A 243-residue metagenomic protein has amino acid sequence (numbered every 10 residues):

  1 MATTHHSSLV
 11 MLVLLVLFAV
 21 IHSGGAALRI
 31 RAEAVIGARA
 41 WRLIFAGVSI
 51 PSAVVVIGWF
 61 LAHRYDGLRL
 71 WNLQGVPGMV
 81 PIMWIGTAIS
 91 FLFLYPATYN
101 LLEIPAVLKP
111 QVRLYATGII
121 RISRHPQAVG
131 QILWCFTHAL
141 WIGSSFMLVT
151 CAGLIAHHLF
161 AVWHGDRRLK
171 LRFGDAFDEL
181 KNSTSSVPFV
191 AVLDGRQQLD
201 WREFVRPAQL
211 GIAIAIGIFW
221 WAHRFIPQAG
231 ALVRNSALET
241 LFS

Functional and structural regions predicted by a protein language model:
M1-A19: Hydrophobic transmembrane alpha-helical segments in integral membrane proteins
M1-T3, A34-V35, D66-V76: Membrane-interface interhelical loops and short amphipathic "cap" helices that link adjacent transmembrane segments
L17-V20, G24, H157, A161: Hydrophobic alpha-helical membrane-associated segments
I21-W41: Membrane-interface helix-loop junction between the first two transmembrane segments
S23-A26, I57-R64, Y95-L102, A139: Transmembrane helix-loop junctions and nearby membrane-interface residues
A34-V35, L73, M79-F242: Cytosolic-biased juxtamembrane loops and peripheral soluble domains of multi-pass membrane proteins
I44-H63: A generic, lipid-embedded transmembrane alpha helix
G58-G67, F225-V233: Membrane-helix interface motif
